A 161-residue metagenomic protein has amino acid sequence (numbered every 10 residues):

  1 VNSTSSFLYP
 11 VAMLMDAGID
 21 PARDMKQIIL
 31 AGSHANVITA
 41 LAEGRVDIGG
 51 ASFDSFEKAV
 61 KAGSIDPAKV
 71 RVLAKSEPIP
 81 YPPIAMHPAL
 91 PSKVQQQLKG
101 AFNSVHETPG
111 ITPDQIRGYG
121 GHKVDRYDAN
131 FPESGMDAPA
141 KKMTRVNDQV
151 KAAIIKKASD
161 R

Functional and structural regions predicted by a protein language model:
V1-I48, D54, G121: Bilobed "Venus flytrap"/periplasmic-binding protein-like clamshell domains and structurally analogous long
S6, P10, V37, S52-F56 (+3 more regions): Stable alpha-helical elements in mature extracytoplasmic
A17-G18, G32, R45, V60-G63 (+3 more regions): Sec/Tat-exported extracytoplasmic proteins
P21-K26, P67-K69, Y127, V146 (+1 more regions): Short, surface-exposed acidic
D24-Q27, V60-P78: Short beta-strand->loop
P82: Catalytic-face loop-and-helix region of soluble metabolic enzyme cores
M86, L90-R161: An extracytoplasmic/periplasmic, membrane-proximal ligand-sensing/linker region
